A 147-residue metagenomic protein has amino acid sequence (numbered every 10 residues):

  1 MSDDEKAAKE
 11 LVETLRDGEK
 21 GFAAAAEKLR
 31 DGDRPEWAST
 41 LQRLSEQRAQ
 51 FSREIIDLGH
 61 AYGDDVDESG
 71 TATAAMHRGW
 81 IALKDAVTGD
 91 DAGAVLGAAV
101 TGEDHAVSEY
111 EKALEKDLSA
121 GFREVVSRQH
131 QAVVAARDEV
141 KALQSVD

Functional and structural regions predicted by a protein language model:
S2-G32, A94-D117: Alpha-helical bundle segments that constitute or directly flank the non-heme di-iron/ferroxidase center
D3-T14, D33-R53, A92-L96, G121-A135: Alpha-helical scaffold segments that form or flank carboxylate-/histidine-based iron centers
E19, A26, S52, G59 (+5 more regions): A structural signal for well-ordered alpha-helices, especially hydrophobic packing surfaces of coiled-coils
K20-A25, E46-A49, A72-W80: Short, functional N-terminal and low-complexity linear motifs
E36-T73, V140-L143: Conserved alpha-helical segments that form or flank metal/cofactor-binding pockets of metalloenzymes
D57-G97, T101-V107: Carboxylate-rich helix-loop segments that flank metal/cofactor sites and access channels in metalloenzymes
V95, A99-D147: Preference for long, well-ordered alpha-helical segments
